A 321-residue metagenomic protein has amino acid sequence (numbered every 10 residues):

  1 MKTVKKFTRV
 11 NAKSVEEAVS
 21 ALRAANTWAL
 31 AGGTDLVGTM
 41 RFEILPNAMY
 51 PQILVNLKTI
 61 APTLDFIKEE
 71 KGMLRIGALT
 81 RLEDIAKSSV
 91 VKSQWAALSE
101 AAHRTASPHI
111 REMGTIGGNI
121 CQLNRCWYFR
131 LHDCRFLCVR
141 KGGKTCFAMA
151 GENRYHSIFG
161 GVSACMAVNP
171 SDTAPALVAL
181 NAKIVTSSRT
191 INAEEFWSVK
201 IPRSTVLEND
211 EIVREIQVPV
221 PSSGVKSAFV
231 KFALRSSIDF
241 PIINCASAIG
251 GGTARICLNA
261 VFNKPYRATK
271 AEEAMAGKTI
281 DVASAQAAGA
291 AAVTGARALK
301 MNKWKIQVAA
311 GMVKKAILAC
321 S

Functional and structural regions predicted by a protein language model:
M1-S321: C-terminal structural segment of proteins
